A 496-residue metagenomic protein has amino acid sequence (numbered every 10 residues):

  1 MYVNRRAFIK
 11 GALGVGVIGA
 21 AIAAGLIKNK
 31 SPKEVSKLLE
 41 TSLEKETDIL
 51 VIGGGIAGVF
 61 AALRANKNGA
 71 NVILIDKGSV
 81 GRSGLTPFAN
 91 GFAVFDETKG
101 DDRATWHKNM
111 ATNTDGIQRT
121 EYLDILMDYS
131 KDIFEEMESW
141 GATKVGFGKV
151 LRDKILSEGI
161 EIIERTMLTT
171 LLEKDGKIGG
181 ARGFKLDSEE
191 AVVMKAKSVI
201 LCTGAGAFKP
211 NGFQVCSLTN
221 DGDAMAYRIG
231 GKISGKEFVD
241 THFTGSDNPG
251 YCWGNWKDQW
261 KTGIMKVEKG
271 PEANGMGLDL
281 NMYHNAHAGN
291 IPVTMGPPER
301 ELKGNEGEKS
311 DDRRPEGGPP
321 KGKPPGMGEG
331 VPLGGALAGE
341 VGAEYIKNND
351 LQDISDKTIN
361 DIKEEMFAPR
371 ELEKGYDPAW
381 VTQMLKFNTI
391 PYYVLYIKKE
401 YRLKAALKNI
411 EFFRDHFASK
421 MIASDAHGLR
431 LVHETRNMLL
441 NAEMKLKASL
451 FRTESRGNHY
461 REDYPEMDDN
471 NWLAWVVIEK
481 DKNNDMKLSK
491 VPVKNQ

Functional and structural regions predicted by a protein language model:
M1-V15: N-terminal secretory signal peptides and thylakoid transit peptides that target proteins across membranes
G11-G14, L38, A70, K77-K185 (+3 more regions): Conserved N-terminal/central alpha/beta ligand/cofactor-binding core
V35-E40, K45, S79-G81, P87-F88 (+4 more regions): Glycine- and aromatic-enriched mobile tails/lids
L43-G55: Beta1/beta-strand and adjacent pyrophosphate-binding region of the FAD-binding site in flavoprotein oxidoreductases
K45-T47, E189-K197: Core beta-strand elements of the Rossmann-like FAD/NAD(P) dinucleotide-binding domain in flavoenzyme oxidoreductases
G58: N-terminal Rossmann-fold NAD(P) dinucleotide-binding loop
A65: Aromatic pocket-lining residues of Rossmann-like dinucleotide-binding sites
S198-Y251, G328, L333, V341: Glycine-rich loop(s) and the adjacent beta-strand/alpha-helix scaffold that form part
